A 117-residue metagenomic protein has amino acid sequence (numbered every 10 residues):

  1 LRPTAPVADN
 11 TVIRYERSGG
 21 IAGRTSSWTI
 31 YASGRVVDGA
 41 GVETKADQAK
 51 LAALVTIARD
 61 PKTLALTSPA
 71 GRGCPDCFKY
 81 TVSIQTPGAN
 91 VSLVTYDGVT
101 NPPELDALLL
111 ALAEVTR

Functional and structural regions predicted by a protein language model:
L1-G20, V42-K45, A49-A52, T56-I57 (+1 more regions): Short, well-ordered, aromatic-rich surface patches in folded extracellular/luminal domains
G19-Y31: Short, solvent-exposed loop/hinge segments that bridge or flank secondary-structure elements
W28-V42, A89-V91: Acidic/histidine-rich, surface-exposed loop or edge segments in extracytoplasmic proteins
